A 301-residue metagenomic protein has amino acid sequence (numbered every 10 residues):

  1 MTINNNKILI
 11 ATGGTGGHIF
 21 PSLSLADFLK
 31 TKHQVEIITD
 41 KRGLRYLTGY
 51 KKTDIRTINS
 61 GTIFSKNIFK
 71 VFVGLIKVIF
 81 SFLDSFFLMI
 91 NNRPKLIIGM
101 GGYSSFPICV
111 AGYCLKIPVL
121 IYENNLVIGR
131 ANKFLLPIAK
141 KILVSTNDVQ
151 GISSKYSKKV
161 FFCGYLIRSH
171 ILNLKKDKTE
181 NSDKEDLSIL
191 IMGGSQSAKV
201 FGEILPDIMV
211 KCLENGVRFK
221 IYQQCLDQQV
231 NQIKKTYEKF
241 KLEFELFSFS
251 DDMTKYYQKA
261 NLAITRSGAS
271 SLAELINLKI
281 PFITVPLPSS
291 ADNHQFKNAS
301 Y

Functional and structural regions predicted by a protein language model:
I3-N4, Q34, R42, T53 (+1 more regions): Active-site-proximal region of nucleotide-activated glycan assembly enzymes, centered on histidine/acidic-rich loops
N5-G13, Q34-L75, C163, D227: Conserved nucleotide-sugar phosphate-binding/catalytic loop shared by glycosyltransferases and other
I10-L23, K199: A short, glycine/small-residue-rich beta-strand->loop->alpha-helix junction that serves as a flexible
H18-L29, R42: Short amphipathic alpha-helix
K30, I37-I38, G43-K52, K175-A263 (+1 more regions): Donor-nucleotide binding loops and adjacent catalytic segments primarily of GT-B fold Leloir glycosyltransferases
R42-Y46, P94-L115: An aromatic- and histidine-rich active-site surface loop
N67-L96, C114: An amphipathic, basic-hydrophobic alpha-helix
P94-L96, L242, Q258-A273, I280-P281 (+1 more regions): Acidic donor-binding loop of glycosyltransferase active sites
